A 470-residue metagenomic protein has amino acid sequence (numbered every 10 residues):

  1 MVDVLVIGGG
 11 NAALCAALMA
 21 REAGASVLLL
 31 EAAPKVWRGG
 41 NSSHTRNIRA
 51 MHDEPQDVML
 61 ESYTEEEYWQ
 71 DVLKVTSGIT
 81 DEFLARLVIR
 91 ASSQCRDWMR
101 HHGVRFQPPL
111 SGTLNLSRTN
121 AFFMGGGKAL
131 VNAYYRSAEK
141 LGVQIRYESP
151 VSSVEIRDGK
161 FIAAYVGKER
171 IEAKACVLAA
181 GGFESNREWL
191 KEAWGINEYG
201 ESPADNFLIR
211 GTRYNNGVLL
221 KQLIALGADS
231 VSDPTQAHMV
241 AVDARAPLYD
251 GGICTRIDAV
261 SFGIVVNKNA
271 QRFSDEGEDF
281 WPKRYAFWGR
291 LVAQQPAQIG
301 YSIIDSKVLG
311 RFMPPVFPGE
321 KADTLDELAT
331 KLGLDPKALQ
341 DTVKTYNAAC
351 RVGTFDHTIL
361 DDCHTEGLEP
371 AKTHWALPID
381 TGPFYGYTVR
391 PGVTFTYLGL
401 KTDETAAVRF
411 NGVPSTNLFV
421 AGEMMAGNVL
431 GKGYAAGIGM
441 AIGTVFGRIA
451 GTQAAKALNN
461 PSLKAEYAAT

Functional and structural regions predicted by a protein language model:
M1-A12, L28: Beta1/beta-strand and adjacent pyrophosphate-binding region of the FAD-binding site in flavoprotein oxidoreductases
M1-V2, V166-A175, P414: Core beta-strand elements of the Rossmann-like FAD/NAD(P) dinucleotide-binding domain in flavoenzyme oxidoreductases
S26, A32-Q144, W189-E192, I196 (+5 more regions): Conserved N-terminal/central alpha/beta ligand/cofactor-binding core
Y147-K160: A conserved short coil-to-beta-strand element within the FAD-binding core of flavoproteins
S153, A338-K432: A glycine-rich dinucleotide-binding beta-alpha-beta segment and adjacent secondary-structure elements that constitute
I171-V242, I449, Q453: Glycine-rich loop(s) and the adjacent beta-strand/alpha-helix scaffold that form part
N216, L220-Q340: An anion/pyrophosphate-binding glycine-rich loop and adjacent beta-alpha core in soluble alpha-beta enzymes
A293-F384, Q453, A457, A465-T470: Helix-rich C-terminal "cap"/substrate-channel and partner-interaction subdomain that packs against the flavin-binding
